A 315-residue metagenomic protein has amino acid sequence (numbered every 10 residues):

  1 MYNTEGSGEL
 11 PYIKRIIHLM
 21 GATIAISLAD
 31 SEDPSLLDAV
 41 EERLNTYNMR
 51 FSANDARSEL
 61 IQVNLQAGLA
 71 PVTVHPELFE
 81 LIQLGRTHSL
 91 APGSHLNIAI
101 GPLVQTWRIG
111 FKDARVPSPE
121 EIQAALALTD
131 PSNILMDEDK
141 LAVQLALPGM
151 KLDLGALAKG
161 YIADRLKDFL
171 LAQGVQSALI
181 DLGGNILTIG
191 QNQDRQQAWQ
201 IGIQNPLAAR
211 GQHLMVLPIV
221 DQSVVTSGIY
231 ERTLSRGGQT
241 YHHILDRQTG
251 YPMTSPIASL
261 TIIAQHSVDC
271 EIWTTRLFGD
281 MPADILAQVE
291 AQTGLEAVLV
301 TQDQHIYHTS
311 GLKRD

Functional and structural regions predicted by a protein language model:
M1-D315: Mature catalytic core of soluble alpha/beta enzymes
